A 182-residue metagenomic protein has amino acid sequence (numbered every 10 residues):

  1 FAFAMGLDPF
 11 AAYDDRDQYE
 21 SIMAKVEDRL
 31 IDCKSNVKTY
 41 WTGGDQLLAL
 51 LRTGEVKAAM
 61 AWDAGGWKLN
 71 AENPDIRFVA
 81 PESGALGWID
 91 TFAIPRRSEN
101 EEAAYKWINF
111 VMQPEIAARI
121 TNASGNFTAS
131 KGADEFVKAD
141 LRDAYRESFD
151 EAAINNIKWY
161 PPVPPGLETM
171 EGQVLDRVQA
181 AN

Functional and structural regions predicted by a protein language model:
F1-A2, E27-I31, L48, R52 (+4 more regions): Non-transmembrane alpha-helical segments in soluble domains of secreted/periplasmic/extracellular proteins
F1-A4, D8-V79: Ligand-binding pocket segment of bilobal, Venus flytrap-like solute-binding proteins
Q18, I22, T39-G43, L86 (+2 more regions): Extracytoplasmic/periplasmic, Sec-exported soluble proteins
R29-C33, E72-R96, L141: Periplasmic-binding protein-like
A49, E151-N182: Conserved C-terminal helix/tail region of periplasmic/extracytoplasmic solute-binding proteins
A85-L86, D90, P95-N155: Mature extracytoplasmic/periplasmic domains
